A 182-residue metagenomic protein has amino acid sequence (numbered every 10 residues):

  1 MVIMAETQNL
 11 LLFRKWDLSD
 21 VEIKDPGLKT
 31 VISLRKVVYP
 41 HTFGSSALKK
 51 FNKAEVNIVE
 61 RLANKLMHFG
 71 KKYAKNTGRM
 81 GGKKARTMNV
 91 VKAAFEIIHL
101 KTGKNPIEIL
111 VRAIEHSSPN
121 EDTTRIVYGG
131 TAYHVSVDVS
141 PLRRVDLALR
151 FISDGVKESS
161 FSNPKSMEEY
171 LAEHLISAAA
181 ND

Functional and structural regions predicted by a protein language model:
M1-M88, K92-D182: Strongly charged
